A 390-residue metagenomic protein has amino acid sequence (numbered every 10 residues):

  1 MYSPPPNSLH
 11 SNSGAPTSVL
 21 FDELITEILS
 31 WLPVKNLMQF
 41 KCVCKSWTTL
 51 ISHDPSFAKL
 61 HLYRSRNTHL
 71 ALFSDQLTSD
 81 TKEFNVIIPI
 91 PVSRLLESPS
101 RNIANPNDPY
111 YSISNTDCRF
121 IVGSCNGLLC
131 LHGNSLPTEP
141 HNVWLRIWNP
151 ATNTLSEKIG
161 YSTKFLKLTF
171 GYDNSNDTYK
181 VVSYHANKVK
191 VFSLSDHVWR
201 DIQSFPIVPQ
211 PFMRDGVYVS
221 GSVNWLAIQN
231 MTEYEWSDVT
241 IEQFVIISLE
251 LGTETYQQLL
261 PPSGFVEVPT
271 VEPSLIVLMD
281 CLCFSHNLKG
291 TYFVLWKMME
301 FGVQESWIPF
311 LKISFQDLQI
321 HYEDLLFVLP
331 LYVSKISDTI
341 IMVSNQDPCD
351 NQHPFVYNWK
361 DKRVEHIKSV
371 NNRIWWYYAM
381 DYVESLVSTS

Functional and structural regions predicted by a protein language model:
M1-S390: N-terminal entry/capping and adjacent linker segments that precede and initiate structured domains
